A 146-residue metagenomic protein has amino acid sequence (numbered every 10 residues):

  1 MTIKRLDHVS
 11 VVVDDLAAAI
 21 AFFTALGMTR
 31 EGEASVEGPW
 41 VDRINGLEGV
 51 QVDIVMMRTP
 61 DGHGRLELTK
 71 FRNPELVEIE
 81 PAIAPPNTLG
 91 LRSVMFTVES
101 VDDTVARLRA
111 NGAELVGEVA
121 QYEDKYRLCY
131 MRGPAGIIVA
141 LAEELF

Functional and structural regions predicted by a protein language model:
M1-A18, T29-G32, G90-F96, L145-F146: N-terminal beta-strand motif that seeds the catalytic metal site of vicinal oxygen chelate
T2, E33-S35, D53-M56, R65-T69 (+3 more regions): Vicinal oxygen chelate
V12-H63, A110, C129: Core segments of cupin and vicinal oxygen chelate
D14, T69-P74: Short beta-strand-to-loop junctions in surface cap/lid or active-site-entrance loops
G38-R43, E75-P81: A short, acidic/glycine-rich surface segment
G46, A84-P85: Short consensus segments that form the blades of beta-propeller domains, in both extracellular/periplasmic
V50, N87-T88: Short, low-complexity disordered segments enriched in Ser/Pro/Gly and basic
R72-V77, T88: Glycine-rich, pocket-lining loop/helix-strand segments that form or immediately flank
